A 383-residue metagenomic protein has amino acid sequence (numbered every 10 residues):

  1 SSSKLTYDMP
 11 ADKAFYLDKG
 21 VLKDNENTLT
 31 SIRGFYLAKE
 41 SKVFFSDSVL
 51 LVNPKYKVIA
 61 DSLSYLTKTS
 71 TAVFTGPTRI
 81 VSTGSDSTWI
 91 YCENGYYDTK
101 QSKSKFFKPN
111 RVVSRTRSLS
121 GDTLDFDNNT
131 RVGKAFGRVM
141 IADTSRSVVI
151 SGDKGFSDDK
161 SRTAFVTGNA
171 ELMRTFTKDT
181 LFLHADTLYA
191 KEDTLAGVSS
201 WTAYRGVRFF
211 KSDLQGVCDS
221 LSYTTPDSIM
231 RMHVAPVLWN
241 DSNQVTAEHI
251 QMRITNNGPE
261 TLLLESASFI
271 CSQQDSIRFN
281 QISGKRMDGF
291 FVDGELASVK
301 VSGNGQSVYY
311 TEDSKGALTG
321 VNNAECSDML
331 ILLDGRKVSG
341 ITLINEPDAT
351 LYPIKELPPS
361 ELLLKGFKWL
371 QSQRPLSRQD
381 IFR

Functional and structural regions predicted by a protein language model:
S1-R383: Structural signature for solvent-exposed beta-strand/loop edge elements and short helix-capping sites, enriched
